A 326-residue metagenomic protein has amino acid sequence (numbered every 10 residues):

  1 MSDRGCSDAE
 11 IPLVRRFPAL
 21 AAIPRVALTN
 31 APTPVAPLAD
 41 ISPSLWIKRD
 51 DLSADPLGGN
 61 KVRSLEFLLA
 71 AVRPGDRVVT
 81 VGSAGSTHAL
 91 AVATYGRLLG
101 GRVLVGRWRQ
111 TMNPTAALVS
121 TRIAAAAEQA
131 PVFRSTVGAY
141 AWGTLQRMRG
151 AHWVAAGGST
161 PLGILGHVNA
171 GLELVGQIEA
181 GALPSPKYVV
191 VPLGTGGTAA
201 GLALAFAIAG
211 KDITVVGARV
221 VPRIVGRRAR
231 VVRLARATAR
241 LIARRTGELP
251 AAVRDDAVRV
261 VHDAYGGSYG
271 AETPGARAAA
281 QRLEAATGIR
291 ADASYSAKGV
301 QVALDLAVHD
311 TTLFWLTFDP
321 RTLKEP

Functional and structural regions predicted by a protein language model:
M1-P326: PLP-dependent amino-acid enzyme catalytic core
